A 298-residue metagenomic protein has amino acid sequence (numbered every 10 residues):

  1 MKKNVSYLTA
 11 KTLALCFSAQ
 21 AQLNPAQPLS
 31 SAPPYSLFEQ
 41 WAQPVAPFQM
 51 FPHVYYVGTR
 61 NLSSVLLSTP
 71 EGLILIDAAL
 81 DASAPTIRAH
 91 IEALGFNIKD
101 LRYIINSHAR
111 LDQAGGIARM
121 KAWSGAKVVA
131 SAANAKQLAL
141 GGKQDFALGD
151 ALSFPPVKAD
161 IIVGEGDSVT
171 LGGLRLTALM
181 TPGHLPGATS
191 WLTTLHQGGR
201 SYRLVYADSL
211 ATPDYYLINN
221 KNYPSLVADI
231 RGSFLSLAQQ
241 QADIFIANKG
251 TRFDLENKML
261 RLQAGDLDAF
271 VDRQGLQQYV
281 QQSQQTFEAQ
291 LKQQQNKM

Functional and structural regions predicted by a protein language model:
T9-S18: Bacterial N-terminal signal peptides
A19-L23: Boundary at the C-terminal end of the N-terminal hydrophobic targeting segment
N24-P34, Q43-P44, Q49-F51, D100 (+3 more regions): Metallo-beta-lactamase
Q40-L94, I98, S190-T212: Conserved beta-strand hairpin/beta-sheet module of binuclear metal-dependent hydrolase folds, prominently
H53, L67, D77, H108 (+6 more regions): Divalent metal-coordination and catalytic microenvironments
V54, A82-P85, E92-S168, V271: Active-site HxH/HxHxD metal-binding segment of metal-dependent hydrolases
L73, L80-A82, K158, S168-L171 (+3 more regions): Metallo-beta-lactamase
R273-M298: C-terminal regulatory/interaction regions
